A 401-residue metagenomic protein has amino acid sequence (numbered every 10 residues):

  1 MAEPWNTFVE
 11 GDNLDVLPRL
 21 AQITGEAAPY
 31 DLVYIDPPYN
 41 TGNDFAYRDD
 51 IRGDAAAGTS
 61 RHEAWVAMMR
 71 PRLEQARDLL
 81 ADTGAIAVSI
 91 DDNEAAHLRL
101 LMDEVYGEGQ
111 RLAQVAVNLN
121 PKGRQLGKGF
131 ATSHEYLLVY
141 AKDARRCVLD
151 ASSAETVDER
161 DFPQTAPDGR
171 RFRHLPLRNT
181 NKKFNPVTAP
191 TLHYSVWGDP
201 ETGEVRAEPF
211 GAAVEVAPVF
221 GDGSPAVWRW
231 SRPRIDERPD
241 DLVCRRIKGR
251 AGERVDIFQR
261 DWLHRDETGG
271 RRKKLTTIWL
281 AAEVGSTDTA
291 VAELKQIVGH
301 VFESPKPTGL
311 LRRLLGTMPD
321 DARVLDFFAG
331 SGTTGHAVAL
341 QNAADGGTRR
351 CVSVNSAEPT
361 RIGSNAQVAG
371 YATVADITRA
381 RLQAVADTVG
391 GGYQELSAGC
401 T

Functional and structural regions predicted by a protein language model:
M1-R323, D345, E358-R361: Class I S-adenosyl-L-methionine
V16-A21, L98-L100, T334-L340, L382-A386: Short, well-ordered amphipathic alpha-helices
L73, S331, L382: Short amphipathic alpha-helical/adjacent loop interface patches that line ligand and macromolecule-binding sites
D92-A95, G332, G399-T401: Short, internal active-site loops enriched in acidic
E155, G252, A329-S331, Q394-G399: A glycine-rich phosphate-binding loop feature that marks nucleotide/adenosyl-phosphate handling sites
L311, V324, T334, T378 (+1 more regions): Hydrophobic, well-ordered secondary-structure elements that form the walls of internal hydrophobic environments
A322-Q341: A phosphate-binding catalytic loop at a beta-strand-loop-alpha-helix junction that coordinates phosphoryl groups
L340-T401: PRPP-dependent phosphoribosyltransferase catalytic core
